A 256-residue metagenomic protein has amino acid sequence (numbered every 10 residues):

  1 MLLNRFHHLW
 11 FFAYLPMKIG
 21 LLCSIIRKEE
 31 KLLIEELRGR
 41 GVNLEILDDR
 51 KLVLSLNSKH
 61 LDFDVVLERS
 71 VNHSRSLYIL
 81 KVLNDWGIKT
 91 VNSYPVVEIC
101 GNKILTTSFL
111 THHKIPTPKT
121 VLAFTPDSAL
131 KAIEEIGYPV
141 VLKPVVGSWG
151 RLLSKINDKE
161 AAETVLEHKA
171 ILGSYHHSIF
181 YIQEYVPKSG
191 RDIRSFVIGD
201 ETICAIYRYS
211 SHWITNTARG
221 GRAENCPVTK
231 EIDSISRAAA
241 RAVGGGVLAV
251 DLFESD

Functional and structural regions predicted by a protein language model:
L2-V96, L105: ATP-binding N-terminal substructure of ATP-dependent carboxylate-amine bond-forming enzymes
M17-I19, C23, K59, N84-G87 (+4 more regions): Active-site nucleotide/adenylate-binding loops and adjacent lid/helix of ATP-dependent enzymes
L21, E184, V197, L252-S255: Conserved hydrophobic "DFG−1" position in protein kinase catalytic cores
E30-L32, S76-I79, R151-L152, D192 (+2 more regions): Short glycine-/acidic-enriched loop or helix-start segments at secondary-structure transitions that form or flank
V71-H73, V96-V97, E201-T202, F253-S255: Short glycine-enriched loops at secondary-structure junctions
S154-V243: Phosphate-binding site of ATP-dependent enzymes
A240-D256: Conserved metal-phosphate-binding beta-hairpin within the catalytic cores of diverse ATP-dependent phosphoryl-transfer
